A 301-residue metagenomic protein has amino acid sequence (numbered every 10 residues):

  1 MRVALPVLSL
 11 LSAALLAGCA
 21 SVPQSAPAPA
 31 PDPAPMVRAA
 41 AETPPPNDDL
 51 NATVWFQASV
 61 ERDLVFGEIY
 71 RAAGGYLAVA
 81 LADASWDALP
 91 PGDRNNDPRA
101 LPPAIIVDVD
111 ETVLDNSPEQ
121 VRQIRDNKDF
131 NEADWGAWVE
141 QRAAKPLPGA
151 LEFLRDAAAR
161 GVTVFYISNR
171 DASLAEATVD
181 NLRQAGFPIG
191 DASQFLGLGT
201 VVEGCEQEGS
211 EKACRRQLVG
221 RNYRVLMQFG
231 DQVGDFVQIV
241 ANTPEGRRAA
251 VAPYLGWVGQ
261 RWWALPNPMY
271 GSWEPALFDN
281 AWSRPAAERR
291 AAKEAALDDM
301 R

Functional and structural regions predicted by a protein language model:
M1-A4: Positively charged n-region of N-terminal signal peptides that target proteins for export
V7-G18: Bacterial N-terminal signal peptides
C19-V107, D279-R301: Non-catalytic pre-domain segments flanking phosphatase-related domains
V54-L64, G136-A143, F165-D171, V202-E206: Second-shell loop/turn segments in exported
E68, A72-G75, A137, K145 (+6 more regions): Extracytoplasmic/secreted proteins, especially bacterial periplasmic and envelope-associated proteins
P102-A104, V113-P148, E152-R155, A159: Active-site neighborhood of HAD-like aspartate-dependent phosphohydrolases
E111, A150-L182, Q194-L196, V233: Substrate-recognition element of Asp-dependent hydrolases with the DxDx(T/V) motif
A175-R301: C-terminal cap/substrate-recognition subdomain and adjoining C-terminal extension of metal-dependent phosphatase-like
